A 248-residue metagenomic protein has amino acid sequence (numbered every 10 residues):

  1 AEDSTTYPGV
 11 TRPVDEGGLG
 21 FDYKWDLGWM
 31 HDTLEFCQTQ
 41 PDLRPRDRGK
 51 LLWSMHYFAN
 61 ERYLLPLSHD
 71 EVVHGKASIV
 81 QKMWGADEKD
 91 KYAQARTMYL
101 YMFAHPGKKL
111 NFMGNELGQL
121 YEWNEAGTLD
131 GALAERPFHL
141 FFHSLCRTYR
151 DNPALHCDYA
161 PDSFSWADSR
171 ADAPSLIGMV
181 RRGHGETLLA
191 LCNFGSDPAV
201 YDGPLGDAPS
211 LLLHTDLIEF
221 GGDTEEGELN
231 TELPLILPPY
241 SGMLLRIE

Functional and structural regions predicted by a protein language model:
A1-N124, A167-A173, I177-Y201: Conserved alpha/beta catalytic core and glycan-binding cleft of carbohydrate-active enzymes
E88-Y92, R96-N111, N115-E248: Carbohydrate-interacting/catalytic domains
